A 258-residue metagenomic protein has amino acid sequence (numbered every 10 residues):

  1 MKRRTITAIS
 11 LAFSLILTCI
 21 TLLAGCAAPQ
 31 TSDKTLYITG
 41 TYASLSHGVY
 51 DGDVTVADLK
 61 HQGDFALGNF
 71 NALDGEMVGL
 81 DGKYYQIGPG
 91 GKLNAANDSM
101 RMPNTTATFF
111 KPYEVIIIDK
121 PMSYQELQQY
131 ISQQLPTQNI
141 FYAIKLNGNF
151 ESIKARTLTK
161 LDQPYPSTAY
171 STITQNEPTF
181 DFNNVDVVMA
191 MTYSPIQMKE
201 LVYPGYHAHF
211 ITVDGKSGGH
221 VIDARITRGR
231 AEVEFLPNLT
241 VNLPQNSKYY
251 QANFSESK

Functional and structural regions predicted by a protein language model:
M1-T5: Positively charged n-region of N-terminal signal peptides that target proteins for export
S10-L22: Bacterial N-terminal signal peptides
Y42-N104: N-terminal low-complexity or amphipathic/hydrophobic leaders
I87-Q134: A glycine-rich, hydrophobic loop/mini-helix early in the fold
Q125-M191, K199-L201: Long, positively charged binding patches that form subdomain-scale interaction surfaces for polyanionic ligands
Y203-I211: Histidine-centered divalent-metal-coordination microenvironment in nucleic-acid enzymes
T212-S255: A hydrophobic, small-residue-rich beta->alpha segment in the mid-to-C-terminal subdomain of diverse proteins
